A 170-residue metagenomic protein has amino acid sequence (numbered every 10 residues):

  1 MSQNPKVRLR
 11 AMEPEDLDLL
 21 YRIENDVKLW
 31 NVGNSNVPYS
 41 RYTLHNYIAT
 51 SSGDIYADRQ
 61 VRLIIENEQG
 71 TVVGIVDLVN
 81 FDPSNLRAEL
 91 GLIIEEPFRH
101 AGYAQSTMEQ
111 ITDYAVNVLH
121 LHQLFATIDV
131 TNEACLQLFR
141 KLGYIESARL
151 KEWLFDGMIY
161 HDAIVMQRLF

Functional and structural regions predicted by a protein language model:
M1-H45: A short, well-structured alpha-helix characteristic of acyl/acetyltransferase catalytic modules
M1-R8, M12-L17, N67-F170: Acyl-donor (CoA/ACP) binding surface of acyl/acetyltransferases
N31-G33, Q60, A163: Short, hydrophobic secondary-structure boundary micro-motifs
L44-A49, S147-R149: Short Pro/Gly-enriched beta-strand edge/turn motifs at strand-loop
S51-I64: A short helix-loop-beta-strand connector motif used in the catalytic cores of GNAT acetyltransferases and, in some
